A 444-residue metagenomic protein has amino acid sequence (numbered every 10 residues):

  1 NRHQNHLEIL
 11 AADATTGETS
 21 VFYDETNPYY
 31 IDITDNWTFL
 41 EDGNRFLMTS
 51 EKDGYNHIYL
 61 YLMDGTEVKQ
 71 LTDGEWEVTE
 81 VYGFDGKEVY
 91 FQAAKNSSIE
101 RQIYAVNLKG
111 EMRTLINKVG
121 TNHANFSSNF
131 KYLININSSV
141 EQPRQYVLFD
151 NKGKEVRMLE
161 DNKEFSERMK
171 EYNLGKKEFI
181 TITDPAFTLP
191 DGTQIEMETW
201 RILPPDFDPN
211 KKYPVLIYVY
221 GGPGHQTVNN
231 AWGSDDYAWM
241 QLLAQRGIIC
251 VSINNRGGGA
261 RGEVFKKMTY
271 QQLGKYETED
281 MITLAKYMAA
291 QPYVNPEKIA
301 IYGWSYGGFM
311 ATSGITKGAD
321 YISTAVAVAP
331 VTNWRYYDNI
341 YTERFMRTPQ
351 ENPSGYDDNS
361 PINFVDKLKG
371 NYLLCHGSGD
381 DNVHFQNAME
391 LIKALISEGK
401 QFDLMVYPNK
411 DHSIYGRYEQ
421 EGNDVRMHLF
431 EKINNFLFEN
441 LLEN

Functional and structural regions predicted by a protein language model:
N1-H3, A12-D13, F39-D53, L71-T72 (+3 more regions): Beta-strand C-termini and the immediately following turn/loop, strongest in propeller blades
R2-Q4, Y29-I31, N96-S98, V140 (+2 more regions): Short glycine/serine/proline-enriched coil/turn segments at secondary-structure junctions
Q4-L7, G17-E25, G224, I248: Hydrophobic helix-coil surface modules that form long, contiguous segments used for peptide/substrate interaction
E8-L10, H57-Y59, Q102-Y104, Q145-V147: A short loop-to-beta-strand structural motif that recurs across blades of beta-propeller domains
D13-E18, E80-F84, E88, W239-A244 (+2 more regions): C-terminal, active-site-flanking charged/polar segments
D13-N36, Y61-D85, A94-N96, V106-N122 (+2 more regions): Multi-bladed beta-propeller domains
E41-D42, F84-G86, S128-N129: Residue-level detector of Asp-centered blade-edge/turn motifs that repeat once per structural unit in beta-propeller
H123-N444: Serine-hydrolase catalytic core recognition
